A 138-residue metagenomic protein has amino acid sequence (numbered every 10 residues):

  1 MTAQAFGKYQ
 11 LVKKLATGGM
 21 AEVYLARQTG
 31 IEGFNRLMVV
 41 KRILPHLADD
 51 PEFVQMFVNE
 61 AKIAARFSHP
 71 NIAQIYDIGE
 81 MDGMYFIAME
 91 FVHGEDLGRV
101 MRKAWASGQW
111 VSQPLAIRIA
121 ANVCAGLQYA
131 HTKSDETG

Functional and structural regions predicted by a protein language model:
M1-G138: Conserved ATP-binding/catalytic core of the eukaryotic-like protein kinase fold, especially serine/threonine kinases
